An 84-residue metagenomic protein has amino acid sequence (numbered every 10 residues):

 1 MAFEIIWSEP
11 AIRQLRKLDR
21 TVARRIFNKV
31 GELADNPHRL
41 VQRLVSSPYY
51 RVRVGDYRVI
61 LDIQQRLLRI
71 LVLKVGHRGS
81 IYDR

Functional and structural regions predicted by a protein language model:
M1-I6, P10-R13, K17-R24, V54 (+1 more regions): Enriched for short, Lys/Arg-rich terminal
N28-V52: A short, surface-exposed loop/turn module that caps and links secondary-structure elements
L40-R43, I60, L67: Generic detector of short alpha-helix boundary/capping microenvironments and adjacent low-complexity segments
